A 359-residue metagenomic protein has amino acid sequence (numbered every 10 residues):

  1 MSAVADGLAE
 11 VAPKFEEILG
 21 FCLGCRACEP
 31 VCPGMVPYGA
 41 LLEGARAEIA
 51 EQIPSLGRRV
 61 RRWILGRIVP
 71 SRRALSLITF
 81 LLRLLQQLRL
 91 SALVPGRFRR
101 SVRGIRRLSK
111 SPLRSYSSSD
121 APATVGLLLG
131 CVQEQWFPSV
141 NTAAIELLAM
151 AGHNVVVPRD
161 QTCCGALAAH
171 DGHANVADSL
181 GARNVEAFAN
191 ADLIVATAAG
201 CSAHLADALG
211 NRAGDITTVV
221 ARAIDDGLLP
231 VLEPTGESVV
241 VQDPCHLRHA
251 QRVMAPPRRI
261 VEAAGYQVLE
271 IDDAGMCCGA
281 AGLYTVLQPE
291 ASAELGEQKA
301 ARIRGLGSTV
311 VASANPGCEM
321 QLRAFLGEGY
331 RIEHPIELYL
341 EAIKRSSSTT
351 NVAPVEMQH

Functional and structural regions predicted by a protein language model:
M1-I18, G39-P54: N-terminal juxtadomain amphipathic helix that follows a signal peptide/anchor or precedes a small N-terminal auxiliary
A12, E16-V36, H246, G275-M276: Cysteine-centered iron-sulfur cluster-binding motifs in ferredoxin-type domains/subunits of redox enzymes
Y38-H359: Iron-sulfur cluster-binding electron-transfer modules in prokaryotic oxidoreductases
